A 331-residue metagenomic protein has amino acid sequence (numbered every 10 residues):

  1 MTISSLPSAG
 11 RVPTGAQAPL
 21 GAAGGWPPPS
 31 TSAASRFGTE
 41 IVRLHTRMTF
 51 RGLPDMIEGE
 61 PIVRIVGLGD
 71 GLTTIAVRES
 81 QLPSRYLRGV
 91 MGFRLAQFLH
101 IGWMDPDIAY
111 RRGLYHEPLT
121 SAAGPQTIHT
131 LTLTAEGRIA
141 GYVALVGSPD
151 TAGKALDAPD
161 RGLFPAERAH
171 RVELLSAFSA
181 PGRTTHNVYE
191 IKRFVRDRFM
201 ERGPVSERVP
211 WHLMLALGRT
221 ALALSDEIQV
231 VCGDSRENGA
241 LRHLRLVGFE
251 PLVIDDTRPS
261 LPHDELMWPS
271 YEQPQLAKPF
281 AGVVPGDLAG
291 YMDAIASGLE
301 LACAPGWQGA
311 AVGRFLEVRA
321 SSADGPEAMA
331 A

Functional and structural regions predicted by a protein language model:
M1-V66, A109-H116: Acyl-donor-binding surface of acyltransferase catalytic domains
L20, G24-T31, G59-H116, H129-I139 (+1 more regions): Short amphipathic alpha-helix that is part of the acyltransferase structural core
P118-L131, T151-K154: A short helix-loop-beta-strand connector motif used in the catalytic cores of GNAT acetyltransferases and, in some
G137-Y142, Y189: Glycine-rich phosphate/pyrophosphate-binding loop shared by adenosine-nucleotide-utilizing enzymes
A144-T151: Long, hydrophobic, well-ordered secondary-structure blocks that form the structural core and pocket-lining surfaces
K154-Q273: Acyl-donor binding region in acyl/amide transferases
N238-L316: Accessory, usually C-terminal, subdomains that scaffold auxiliary metal cofactors
R314-A331: Charge-patterned, long linear interaction tracts outside catalytic cores
